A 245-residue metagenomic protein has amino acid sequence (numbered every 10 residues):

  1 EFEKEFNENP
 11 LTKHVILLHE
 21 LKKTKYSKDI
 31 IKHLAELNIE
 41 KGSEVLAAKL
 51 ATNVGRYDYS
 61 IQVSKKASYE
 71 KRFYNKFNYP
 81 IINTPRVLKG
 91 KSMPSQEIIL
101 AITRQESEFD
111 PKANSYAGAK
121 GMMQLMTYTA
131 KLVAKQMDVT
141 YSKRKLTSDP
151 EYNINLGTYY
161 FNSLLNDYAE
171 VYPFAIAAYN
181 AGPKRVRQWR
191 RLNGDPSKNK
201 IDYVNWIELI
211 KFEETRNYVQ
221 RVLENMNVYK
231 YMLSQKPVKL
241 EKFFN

Functional and structural regions predicted by a protein language model:
F2-E5, H14, L21, Y26-N245: Catalytic glycan-binding domains that act on GlcNAc-containing polysaccharides
